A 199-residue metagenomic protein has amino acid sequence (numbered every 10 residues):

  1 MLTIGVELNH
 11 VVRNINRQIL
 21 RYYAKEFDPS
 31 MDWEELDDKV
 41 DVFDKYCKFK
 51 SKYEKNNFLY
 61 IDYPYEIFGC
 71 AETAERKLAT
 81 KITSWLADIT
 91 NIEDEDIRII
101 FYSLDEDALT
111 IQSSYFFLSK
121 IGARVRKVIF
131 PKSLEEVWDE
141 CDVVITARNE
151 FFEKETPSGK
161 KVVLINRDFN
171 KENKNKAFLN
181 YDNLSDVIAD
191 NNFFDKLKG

Functional and structural regions predicted by a protein language model:
M1-K55: Active-site neighborhood of HAD-like aspartate-dependent phosphohydrolases
E7, I100-L104, I165: Short hydrophobic segments within beta-strands
V12-N16, R21, I99, A108-S113 (+3 more regions): Short catalytic/ligand-binding loop motif for oxyanion handling, primarily in non-cytosolic enzymes, centered on
C47-G69, R76, L86: A basic- and aromatic-enriched beta-loop-alpha substructure that forms the phosphate/nucleotide- and DNA/RNA-contacting
G69-A74, L78, T83-Y115: Substrate-recognition element of Asp-dependent hydrolases with the DxDx(T/V) motif
Y102-T156: Substrate-recognition "cap/lid" segment bordering the active-site pocket of phosphatases
V128-K132, K176-A189: Short acidic-hydrophobic, aromatic-tinged amphipathic segments that line or gate anion-handling sites
V143-D182: Acidic, Mg2+-coordinating phosphoryl-transfer loop and its flanking beta/alpha structural elements, shared across
